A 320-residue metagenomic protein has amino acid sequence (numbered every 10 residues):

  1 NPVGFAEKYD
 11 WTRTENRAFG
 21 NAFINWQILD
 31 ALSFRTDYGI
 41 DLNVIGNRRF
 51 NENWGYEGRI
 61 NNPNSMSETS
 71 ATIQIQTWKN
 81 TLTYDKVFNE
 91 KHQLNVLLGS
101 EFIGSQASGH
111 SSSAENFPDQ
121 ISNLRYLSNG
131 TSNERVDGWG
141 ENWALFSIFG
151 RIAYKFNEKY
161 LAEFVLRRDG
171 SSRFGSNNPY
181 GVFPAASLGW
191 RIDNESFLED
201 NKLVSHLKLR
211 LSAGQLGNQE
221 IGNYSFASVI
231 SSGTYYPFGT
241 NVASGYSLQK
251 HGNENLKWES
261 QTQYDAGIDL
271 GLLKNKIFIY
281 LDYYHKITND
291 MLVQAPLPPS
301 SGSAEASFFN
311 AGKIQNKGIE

Functional and structural regions predicted by a protein language model:
N1-N51, N61-E320: Extracellular/periplasmic, surface-exposed regions of secreted and cell-surface proteins
